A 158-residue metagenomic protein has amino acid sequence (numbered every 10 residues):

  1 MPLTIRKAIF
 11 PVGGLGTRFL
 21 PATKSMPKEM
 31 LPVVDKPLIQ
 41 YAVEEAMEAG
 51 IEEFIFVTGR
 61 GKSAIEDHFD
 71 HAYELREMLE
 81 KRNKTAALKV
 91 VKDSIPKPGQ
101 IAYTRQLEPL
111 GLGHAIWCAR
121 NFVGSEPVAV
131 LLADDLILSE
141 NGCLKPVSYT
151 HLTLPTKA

Functional and structural regions predicted by a protein language model:
M1-F10, R18, P32, K36-L132 (+1 more regions): Conserved N-terminal catalytic core of the sugar/cofactor nucleotidyltransferase
G13-R18, T150: Conserved adenylation A10 loop of the ANL superfamily
G14, D134, T153: Acidic active-site catalytic centers that drive phospho-/nucleotidyl reactions and related ester hydrolyses
L15, M26, G61: A generic "binding-loop/recognition-motif" signal
K24-M30: Short glycine-enriched, charge-decorated loop/helix-capping segments at active-site entrances that position
C143-P146: Charged helix-capping and loop-helix junction motifs
T150-T156: Conserved small/polar residues in nucleotide/adenosyl-binding loops
